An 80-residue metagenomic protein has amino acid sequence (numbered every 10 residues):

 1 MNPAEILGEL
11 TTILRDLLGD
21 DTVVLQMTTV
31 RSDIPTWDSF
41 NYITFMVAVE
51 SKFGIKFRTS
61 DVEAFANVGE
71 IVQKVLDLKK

Functional and structural regions predicted by a protein language model:
M1-V47, S51-K80: Phosphopantetheine-dependent thiolation modules in NRPS/PKS and related acyl-activating systems
